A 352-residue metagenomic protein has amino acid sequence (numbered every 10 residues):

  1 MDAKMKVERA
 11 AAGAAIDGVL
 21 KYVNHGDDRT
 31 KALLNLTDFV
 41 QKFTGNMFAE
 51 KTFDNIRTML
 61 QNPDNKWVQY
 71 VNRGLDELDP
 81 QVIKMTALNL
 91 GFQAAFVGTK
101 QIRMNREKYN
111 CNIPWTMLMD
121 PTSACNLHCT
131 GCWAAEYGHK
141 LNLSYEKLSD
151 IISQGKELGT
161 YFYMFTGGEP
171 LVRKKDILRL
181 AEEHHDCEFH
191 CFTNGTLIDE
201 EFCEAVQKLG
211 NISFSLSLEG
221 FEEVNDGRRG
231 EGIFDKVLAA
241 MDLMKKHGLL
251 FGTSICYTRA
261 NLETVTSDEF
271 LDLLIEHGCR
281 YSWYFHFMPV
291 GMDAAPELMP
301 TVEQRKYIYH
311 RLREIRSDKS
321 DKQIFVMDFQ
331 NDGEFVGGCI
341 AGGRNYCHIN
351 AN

Functional and structural regions predicted by a protein language model:
M1-D54, T58, D226-G342, A351: Radical SAM enzyme [4Fe-4S]-AdoMet core and its adjacent flexible, acidic and glycine-rich loops/tails across
L34-E201: Conserved alpha-helical substructure of the radical SAM core
M104-N105, C111, I152, L171 (+2 more regions): Mixed-charge, polar/low-complexity N-terminal
P114, N211, R344: Conserved catalytic motifs of the protein kinase core domain
A135-H139, F221-E223, P289-M292: A short, flexible beta-alpha/helix-coil linker loop
Y145-F165, L171-H286: Radical SAM/AdoMet-radical enzyme domain recognition
